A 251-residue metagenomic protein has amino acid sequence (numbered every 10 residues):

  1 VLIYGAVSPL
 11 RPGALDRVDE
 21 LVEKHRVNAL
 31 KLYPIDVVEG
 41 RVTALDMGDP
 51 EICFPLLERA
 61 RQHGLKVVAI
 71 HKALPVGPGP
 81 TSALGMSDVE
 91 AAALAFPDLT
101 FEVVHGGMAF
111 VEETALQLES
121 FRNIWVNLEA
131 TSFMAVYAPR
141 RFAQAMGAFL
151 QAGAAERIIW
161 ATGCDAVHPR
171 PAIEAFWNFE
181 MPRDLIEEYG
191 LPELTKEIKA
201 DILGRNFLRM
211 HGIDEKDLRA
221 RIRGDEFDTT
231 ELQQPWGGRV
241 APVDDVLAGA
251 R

Functional and structural regions predicted by a protein language model:
V1-V76, P80-A83: Active-site gating/metal-coordination segments in enzymes
I3, L21, L30, A60 (+6 more regions): Conserved, mostly hydrophobic/aromatic
L10-G13, V37-G40, L74-P78, G107-A115 (+2 more regions): Active-site environment of divalent metal-dependent phosphoester hydrolases
K24-A29, Q62-K66, A95-L99, E119-V126 (+2 more regions): Glycine-enriched alpha-helix->loop->beta-strand junction motifs that scaffold or abut catalytic
A69, E102-H105, E129, A152-A172: Short acidic/histidine-rich active-site segments
P80-D88, V111-F121, V136-M146, D165-M181: Histidine/acidic-residue-rich catalytic or RNA/ligand-binding cores of hydrolases and nuclease-related proteins
W125-Y137: His/Asp/Glu-enriched short active-site or ligand-binding loop at hydrolase and phosphoryl-transfer sites
A152-R157, R170-R251: Mid-to-C-terminal alpha-helical segments outside catalytic/metal-binding sites
